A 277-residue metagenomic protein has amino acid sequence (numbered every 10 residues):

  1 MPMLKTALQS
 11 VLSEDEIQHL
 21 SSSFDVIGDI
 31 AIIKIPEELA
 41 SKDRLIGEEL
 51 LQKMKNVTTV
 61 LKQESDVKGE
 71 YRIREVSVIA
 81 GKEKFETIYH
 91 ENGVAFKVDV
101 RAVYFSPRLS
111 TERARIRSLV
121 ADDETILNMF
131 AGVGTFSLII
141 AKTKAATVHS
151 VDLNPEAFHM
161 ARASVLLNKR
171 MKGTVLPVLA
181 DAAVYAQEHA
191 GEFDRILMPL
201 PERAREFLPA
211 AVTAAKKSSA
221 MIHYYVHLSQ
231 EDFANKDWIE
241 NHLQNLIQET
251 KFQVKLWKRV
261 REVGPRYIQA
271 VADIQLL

Functional and structural regions predicted by a protein language model:
M1-L277: SAM-dependent transferase fold signal centered on methyltransferase-like domains, encompassing both Class I
